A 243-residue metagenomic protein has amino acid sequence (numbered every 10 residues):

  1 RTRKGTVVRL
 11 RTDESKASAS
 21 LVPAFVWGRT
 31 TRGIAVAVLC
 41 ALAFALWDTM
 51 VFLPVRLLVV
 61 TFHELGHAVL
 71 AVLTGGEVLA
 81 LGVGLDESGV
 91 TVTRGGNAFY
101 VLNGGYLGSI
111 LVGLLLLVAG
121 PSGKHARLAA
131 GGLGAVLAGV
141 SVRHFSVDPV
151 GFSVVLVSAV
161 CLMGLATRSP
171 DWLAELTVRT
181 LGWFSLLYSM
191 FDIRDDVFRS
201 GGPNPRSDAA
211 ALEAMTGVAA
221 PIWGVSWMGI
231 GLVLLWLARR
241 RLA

Functional and structural regions predicted by a protein language model:
R1-V7: Short, Lys/Arg-enriched N-terminal segments with co-localized hydrophobic residues within the first ~10-30 amino acids
V7-G28: Short, Lys/Arg-rich, polar N-terminal cytosolic tail immediately upstream of the first transmembrane signal-anchor
R11, V26-L39, A80-L81, L85-A243: Metalloprotease/metallohydrolase-associated module, dominated by Zn2+-dependent proteases
S20, H63, S207-A211: Coil-to-alpha-helix initiation sites in intrinsically disordered, low-complexity, charged segments
S20-W27, V69-T74, R168-P170: Short, mixed-charge, low-aromatic patches
A24-F62: N-terminal signal-anchor transmembrane alpha helix
A45-L46, L73, A119, R143: Helix-loop junctions at the membrane-solvent interface of multi-pass transporters, primarily the C-terminal
T49-F99: Small-residue-rich helix-interface/hinge motifs
